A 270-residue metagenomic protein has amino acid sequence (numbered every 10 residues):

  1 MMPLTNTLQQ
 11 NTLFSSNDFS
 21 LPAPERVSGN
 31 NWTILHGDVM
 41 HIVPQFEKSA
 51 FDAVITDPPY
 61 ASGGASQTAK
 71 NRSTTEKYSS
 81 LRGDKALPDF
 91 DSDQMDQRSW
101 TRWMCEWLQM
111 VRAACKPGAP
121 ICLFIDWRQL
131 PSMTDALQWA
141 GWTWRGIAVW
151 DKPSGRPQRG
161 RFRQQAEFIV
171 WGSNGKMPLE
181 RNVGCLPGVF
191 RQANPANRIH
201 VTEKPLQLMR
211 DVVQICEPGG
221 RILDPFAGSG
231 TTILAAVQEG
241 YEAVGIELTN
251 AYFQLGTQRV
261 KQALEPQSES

Functional and structural regions predicted by a protein language model:
M1-S15, F19-Q254: Core catalytic lobe of class I
A251-S270: Cysteine-dependent PTP/DSP-like catalytic domain, specifically the C-terminal lobe
